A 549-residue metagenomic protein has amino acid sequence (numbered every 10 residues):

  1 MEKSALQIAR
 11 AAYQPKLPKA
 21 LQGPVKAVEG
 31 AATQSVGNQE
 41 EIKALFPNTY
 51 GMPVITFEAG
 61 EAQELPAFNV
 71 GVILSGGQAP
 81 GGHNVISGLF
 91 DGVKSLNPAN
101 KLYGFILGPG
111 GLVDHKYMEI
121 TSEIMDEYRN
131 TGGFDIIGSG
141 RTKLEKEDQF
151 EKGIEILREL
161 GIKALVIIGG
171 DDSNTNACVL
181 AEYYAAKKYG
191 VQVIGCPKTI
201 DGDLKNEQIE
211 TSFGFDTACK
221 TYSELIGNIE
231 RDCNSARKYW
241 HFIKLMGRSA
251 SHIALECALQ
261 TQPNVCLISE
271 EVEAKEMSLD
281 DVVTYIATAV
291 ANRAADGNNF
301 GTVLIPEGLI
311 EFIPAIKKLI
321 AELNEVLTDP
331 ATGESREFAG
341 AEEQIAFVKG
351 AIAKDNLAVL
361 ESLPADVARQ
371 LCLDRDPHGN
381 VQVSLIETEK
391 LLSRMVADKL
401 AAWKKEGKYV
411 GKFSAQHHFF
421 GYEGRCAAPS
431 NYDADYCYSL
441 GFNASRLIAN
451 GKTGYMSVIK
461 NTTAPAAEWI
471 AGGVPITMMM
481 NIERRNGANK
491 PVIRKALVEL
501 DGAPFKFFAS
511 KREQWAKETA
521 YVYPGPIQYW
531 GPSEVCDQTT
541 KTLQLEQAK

Functional and structural regions predicted by a protein language model:
M1-G23, I316-I320, G333-K549: C-terminal non-catalytic interaction/assembly regions of soluble proteins
M1-P18, Q63-V113: N-terminal phosphate-binding or glycine-rich loops at protein starts, especially the Walker A/P-loop of NTPases
E2-Y50: Helix-enriched interaction subdomains in cytosolic or periplasmic regions, typified by TIR/SEFIR signaling/NADase cores
G30-Q63, L112-K163, I200, T211-D216 (+2 more regions): Glycine-rich oxoanion-binding loops at beta->alpha junctions
L65-I73, Y128-G140, K198-E210, S235-K238 (+1 more regions): Gly-rich Lys/Arg/Thr-decorated short loops/hinges at beta-loop-alpha junctions or inter-strand turns that position
A79-L89, L112-V113, E145-F150, D171-V179 (+3 more regions): Short glycine/serine/threonine-rich phosphate/pyrophosphate-binding segments that cradle anionic phosphate groups
N100, A164-G169, T175-Q192, E207-K412: Accessory alpha-helical/coil subdomains and C-terminal extensions that flank or cap enzyme catalytic cores
